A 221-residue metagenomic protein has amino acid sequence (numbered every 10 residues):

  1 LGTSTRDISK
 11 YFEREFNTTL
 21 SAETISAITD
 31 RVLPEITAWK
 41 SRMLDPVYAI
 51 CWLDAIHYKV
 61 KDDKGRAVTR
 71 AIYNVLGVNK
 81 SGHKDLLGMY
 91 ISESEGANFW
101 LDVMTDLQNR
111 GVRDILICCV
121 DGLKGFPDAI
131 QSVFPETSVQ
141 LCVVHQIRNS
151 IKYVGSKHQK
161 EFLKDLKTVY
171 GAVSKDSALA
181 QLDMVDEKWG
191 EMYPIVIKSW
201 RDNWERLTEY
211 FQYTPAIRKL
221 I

Functional and structural regions predicted by a protein language model:
G2-F12: Short, charged amphipathic recognition helices of the HTH superfamily and cognate SANT/SANTA-like modules
S4, G125-F126, M192: Short phosphate-engaging motifs
R6, E23, I117, I195-K198: Short, solvent-exposed positions on alpha-helices
Y11, E15-V120, K124, D128 (+2 more regions): RNase H-like nuclease fold core
H83, V143, E161, E205-Y213: Short acidic (Asp/Glu) and glycine-rich catalytic loops that position anionic groups and cofactors
I117-K124, A129-K167: Conserved beta-strand -> loop -> alpha-helix junction used to position metal-binding or nucleic-acid-contacting
G171-I221: Acidic/histidine-rich catalytic cores and adjacent linkers of DNA breakage/strand-transfer/modification proteins
